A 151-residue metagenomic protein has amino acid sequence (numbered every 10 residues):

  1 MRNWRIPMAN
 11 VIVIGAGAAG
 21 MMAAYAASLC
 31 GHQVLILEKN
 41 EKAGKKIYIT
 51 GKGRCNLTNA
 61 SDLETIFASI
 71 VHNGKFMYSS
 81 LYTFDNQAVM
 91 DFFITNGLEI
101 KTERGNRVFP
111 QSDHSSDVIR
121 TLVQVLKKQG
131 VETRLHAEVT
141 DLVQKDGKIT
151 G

Functional and structural regions predicted by a protein language model:
M1-P7: Short, Lys/Arg-enriched N-terminal segments with co-localized hydrophobic residues within the first ~10-30 amino acids
A9-I36: N-terminal Rossmann-like FAD-binding beta1-loop-alpha1 element of flavoenzymes
I12-I14, L37, V139-T140, G151: Short hydrophobic core segments
A23-A24, K46, Q144: Short glycine-/acidic-enriched loop or helix-start segments at secondary-structure transitions that form or flank
K39-E132, A137: Conserved N-terminal/central alpha/beta ligand/cofactor-binding core
V108-F109, I149-G151: Generic recognition of long tandem-repeat/solenoid scaffolds
L135-K148: A conserved short coil-to-beta-strand element within the FAD-binding core of flavoproteins
